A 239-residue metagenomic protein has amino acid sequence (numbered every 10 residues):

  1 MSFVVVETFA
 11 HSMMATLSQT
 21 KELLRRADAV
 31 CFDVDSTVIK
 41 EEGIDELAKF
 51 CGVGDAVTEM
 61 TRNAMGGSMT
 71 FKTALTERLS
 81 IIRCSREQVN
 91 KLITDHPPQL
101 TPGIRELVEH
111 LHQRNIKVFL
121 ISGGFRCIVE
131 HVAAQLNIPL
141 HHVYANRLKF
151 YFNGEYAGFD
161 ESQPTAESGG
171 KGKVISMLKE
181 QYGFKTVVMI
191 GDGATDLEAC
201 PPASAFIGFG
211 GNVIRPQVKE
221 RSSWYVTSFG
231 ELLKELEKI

Functional and structural regions predicted by a protein language model:
S2-R147: Alpha-helical substrate-recognition element adjacent to the catalytic core
S2-V5, D95, Q99-K117, G124-I239: C-terminal cap/substrate-recognition subdomain and adjoining C-terminal extension of metal-dependent phosphatase-like
